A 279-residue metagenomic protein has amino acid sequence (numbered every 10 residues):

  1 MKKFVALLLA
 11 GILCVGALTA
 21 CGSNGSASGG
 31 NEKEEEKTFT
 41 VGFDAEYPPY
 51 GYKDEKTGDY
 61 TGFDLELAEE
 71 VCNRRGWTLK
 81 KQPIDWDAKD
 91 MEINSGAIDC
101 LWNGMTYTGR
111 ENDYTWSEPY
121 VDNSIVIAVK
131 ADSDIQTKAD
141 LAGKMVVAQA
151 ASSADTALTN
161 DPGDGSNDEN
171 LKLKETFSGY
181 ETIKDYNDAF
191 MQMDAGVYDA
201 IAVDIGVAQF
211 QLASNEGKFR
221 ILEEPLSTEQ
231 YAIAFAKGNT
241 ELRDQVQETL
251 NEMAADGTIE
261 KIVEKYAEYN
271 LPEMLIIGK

Functional and structural regions predicted by a protein language model:
M1-T38, G278-K279: Short, low-complexity disordered leader/linker segments with a strong preference for bacterial N-terminal type II
G30-G104, Q245, D256, K265: Extracytoplasmic small-molecule ligand-binding "clamshell" domains of the periplasmic binding protein/Venus flytrap
F39, F63-D64, E111-Y120, F219-E223 (+1 more regions): A structural signal for short loop-to-beta-strand junctions that line the ligand-binding cleft of periplasmic/secreted
A45, D122-V129, I205, Q209-N251 (+1 more regions): Periplasmic-binding protein-like
K53, A68-W77, A154-T182, L212-E216: Ligand-binding cleft/hinge of the Venus flytrap
E69-R74, Q82-P83, D87-C100, T115 (+4 more regions): Short helices/loops that flank or line small-molecule/ion binding pockets
A88, G104-D113, A157-D161, M191-T228: A ligand-binding cleft/hinge motif common to bilobed small-molecule-binding domains
V129-A150, E169-N170: Flexible hinge/capping segments at coil-to-helix
